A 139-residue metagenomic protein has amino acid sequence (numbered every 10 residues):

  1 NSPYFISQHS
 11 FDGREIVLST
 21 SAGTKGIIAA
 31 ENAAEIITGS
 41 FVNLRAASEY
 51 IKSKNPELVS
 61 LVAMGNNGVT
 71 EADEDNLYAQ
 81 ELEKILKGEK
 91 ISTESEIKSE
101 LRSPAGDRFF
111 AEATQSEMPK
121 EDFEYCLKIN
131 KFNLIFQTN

Functional and structural regions predicted by a protein language model:
S2-E15, S19-S21, A29-E35, D73-N139: Long, charged alpha-helical interface segments
D12, I16-V59: Hydrophobic, well-structured mid-protein blocks that either form specific transmembrane helices
N43-A46, V69, N139: A short acidic, often aromatic-flanked loop/helix-cap motif at beta-alpha or helix-coil junctions that lines enzyme
P56, A63-Y78: Phosphate/ribose-phosphate-bearing ligand recognition and processing surfaces, centered on ADP-ribose/NAD(+/P+) systems
